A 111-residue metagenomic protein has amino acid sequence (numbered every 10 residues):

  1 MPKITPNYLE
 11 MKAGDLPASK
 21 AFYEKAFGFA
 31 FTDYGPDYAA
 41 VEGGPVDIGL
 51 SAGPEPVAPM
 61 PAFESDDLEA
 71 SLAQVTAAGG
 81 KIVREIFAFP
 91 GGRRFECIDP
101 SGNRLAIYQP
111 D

Functional and structural regions predicted by a protein language model:
M1-P17, P59-F63, D111: N-terminal beta-strand motif that seeds the catalytic metal site of vicinal oxygen chelate
P2, A73, G80-D111: Vicinal oxygen chelate
T5, G44, G91: Exposed loop/turn and edge beta-strand positions of beta-sandwich/beta-sheet ligand-binding modules
D15-F29: Amphipathic alpha-helical segments
P17-S19, L68-L72: Short, conserved charged micro-motifs
S19-Y23, V75, G102: Conserved active-site tyrosine of GNAT-family acetyltransferases
A26-F31, G79-K81: Conserved acetyl-CoA-binding loop of GNAT-fold acetyltransferases
F29-P59, R104-Q109: Conserved short beta-strand elements that form part of the metal-binding/catalytic scaffold of enzyme active sites
